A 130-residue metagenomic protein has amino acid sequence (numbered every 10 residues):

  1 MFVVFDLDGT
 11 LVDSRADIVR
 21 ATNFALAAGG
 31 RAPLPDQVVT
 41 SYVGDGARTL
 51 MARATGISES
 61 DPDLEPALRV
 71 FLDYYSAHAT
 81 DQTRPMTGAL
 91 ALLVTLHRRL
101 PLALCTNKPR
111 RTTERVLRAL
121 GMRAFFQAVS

Functional and structural regions predicted by a protein language model:
M1-S41: Active-site neighborhood of HAD-like aspartate-dependent phosphohydrolases
F5-L7, F71, L100, F126: Conserved hydrophobic/aromatic "anchor" residues that stabilize well-ordered secondary structure elements
D17, G46-T49, R111-T112: Short alpha-helical
T22, M51, A89, T113-L117 (+1 more regions): Hydrophobic packing residues within well-ordered alpha-helices of enzyme cores
A32, D61, M122-Q127: Conserved H-loop
S41, D45-A77, V94-T95: A metal-dependent, Asp-based hydrolase signature
D73, R118-G121: Conserved ABC ATPase "signature" region
A77-L104, R110-E114: Short, acidic loop-to-helix structural element flanking the phosphoryl-transfer center in phosphate-processing enzymes
